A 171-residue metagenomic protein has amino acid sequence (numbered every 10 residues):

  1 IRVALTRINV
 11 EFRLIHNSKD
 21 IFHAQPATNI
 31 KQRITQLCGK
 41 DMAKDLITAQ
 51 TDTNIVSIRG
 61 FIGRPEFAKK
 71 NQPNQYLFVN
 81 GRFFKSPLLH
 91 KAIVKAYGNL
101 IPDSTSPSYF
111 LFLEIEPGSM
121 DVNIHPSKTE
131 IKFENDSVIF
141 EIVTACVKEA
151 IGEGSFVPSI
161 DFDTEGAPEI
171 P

Functional and structural regions predicted by a protein language model:
I1-P171: N-terminal phosphate-binding caps/lids of nucleotide- and nucleic-acid-binding domains
